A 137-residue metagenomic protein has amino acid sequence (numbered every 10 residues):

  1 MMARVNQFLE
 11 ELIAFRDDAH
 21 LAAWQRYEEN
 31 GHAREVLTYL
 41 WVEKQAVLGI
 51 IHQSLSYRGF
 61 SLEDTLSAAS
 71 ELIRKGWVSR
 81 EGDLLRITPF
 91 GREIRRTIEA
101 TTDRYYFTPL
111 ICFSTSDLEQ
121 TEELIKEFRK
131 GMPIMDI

Functional and structural regions predicted by a protein language model:
M1-H20, G131-D136: N-terminal, charged low-complexity regulatory/assembly segments
M1-M2, G82-A100: Accessory beta->alpha helical hairpin/"wing" motif in late/C-terminal subdomains of nucleic-acid enzymes
E11-F15, L21-T65: Short amphipathic alpha-helical interface segments
E28-E29, I87, F113: Alpha-helical hairpin
V47-L55, S79-E81, Y105, C112: Inter-helical turn/loop segments and adjacent helix faces that build the functional surface of alpha-helical bundle
R58-K75, E81-G82: Short amphipathic alpha-helical interaction segments
R92-I137: Short, amphipathic alpha-helical interaction segments positioned at domain boundaries
